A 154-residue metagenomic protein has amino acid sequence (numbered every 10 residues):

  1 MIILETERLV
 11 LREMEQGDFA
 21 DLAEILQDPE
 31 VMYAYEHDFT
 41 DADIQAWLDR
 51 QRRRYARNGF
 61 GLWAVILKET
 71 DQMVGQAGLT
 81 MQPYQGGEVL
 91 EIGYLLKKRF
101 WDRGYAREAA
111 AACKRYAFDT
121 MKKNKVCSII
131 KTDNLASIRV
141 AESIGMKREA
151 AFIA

Functional and structural regions predicted by a protein language model:
M1-A34, D49, I66-A154: Acyl-donor (CoA/ACP) binding surface of acyl/acetyltransferases
T40-I44: Short amphipathic alpha-helix in the helical subdomain of ABC transporter nucleotide-binding domains
Q51-A64: A short helix-loop-beta-strand connector motif used in the catalytic cores of GNAT acetyltransferases and, in some
